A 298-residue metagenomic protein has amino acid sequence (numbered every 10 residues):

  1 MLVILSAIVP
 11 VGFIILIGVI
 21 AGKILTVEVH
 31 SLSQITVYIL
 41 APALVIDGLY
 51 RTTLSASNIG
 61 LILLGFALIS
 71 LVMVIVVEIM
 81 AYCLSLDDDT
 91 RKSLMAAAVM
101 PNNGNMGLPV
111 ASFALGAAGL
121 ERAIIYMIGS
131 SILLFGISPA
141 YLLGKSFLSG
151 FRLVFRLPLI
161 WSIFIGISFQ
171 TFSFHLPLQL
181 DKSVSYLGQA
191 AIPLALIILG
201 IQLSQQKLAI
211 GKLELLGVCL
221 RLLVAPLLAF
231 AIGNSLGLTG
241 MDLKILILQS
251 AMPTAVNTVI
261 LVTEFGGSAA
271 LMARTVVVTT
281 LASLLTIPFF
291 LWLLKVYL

Functional and structural regions predicted by a protein language model:
M1-L298: Alpha-helical transmembrane segments of multi-pass small-molecule/ion transporters
